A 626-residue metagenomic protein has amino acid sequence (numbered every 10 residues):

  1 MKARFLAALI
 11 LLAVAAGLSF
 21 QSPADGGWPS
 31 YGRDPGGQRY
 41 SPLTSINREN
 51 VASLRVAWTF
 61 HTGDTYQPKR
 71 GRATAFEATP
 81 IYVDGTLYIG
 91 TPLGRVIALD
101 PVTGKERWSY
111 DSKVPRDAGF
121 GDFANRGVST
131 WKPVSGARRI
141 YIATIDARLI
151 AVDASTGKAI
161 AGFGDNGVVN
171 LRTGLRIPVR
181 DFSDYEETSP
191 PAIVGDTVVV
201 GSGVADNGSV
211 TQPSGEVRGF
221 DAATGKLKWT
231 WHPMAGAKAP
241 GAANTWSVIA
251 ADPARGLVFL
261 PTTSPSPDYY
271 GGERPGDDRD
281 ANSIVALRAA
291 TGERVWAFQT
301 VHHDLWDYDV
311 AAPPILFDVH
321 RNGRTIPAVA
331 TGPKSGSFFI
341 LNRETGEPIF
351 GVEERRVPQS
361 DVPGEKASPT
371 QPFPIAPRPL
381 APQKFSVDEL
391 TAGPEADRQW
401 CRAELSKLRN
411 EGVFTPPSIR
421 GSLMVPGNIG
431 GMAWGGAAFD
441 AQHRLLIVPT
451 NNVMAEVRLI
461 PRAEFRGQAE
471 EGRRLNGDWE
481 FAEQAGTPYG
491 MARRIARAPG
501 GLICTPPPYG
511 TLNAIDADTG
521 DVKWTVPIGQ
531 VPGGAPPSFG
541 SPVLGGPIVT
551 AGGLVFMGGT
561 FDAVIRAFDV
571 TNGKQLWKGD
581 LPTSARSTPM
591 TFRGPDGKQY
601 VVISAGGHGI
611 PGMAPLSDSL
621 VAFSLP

Functional and structural regions predicted by a protein language model:
M1-L9: Bacterial N-terminal signal peptides that target proteins for export
L12-G26: Bacterial Sec-dependent signal peptides at the C-terminal "C-region" and cleavage site
S22-T65, T79-Y82, N513: Mature N-terminal segment immediately following signal peptide/propeptide cleavage in secreted/periplasmic
W28-G32, A73-R95, F120-R148, S183-S209 (+11 more regions): Repeat-blade elements of multi-bladed beta-propeller folds
P29-Q38, G393-R398, A517-D518, V522: Predominantly extracellular/luminal regions of secreted and cell-surface proteins, especially disulfide-bonded
A52-G63, V96-A118, G136, L149-D181 (+11 more regions): Extracytoplasmic/lumenal domain signature
P377-R402: N-terminal leader/propeptide and maturation segments of large enzyme subunits in energy/redox metabolism and hydrolases
L423-M454, I460: Segments forming glycine/polar-rich beta-alpha architectures that bind adenosine-containing cofactors
